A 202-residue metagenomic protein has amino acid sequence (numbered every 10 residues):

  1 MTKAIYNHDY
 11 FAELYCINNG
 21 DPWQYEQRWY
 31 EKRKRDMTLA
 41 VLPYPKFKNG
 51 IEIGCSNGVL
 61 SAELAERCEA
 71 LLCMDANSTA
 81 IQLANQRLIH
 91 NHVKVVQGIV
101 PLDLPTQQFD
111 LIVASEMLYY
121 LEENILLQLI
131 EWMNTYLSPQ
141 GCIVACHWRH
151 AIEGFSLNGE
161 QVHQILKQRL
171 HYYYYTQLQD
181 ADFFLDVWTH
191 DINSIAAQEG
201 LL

Functional and structural regions predicted by a protein language model:
M1-P45, N49-P105, L121-T135, G141-L202: Class I (Rossmann-like) S-adenosyl-L-methionine-dependent methyltransferase catalytic domain, capturing the SAM-binding
L104-I112: A short acidic, Gly/Pro-enriched loop at the edge of an enzyme's catalytic core that lines a small-molecule cofactor
A114-M117: A short beta-strand submotif of the Rossmann-like class I SAM-dependent methyltransferase core that lines
